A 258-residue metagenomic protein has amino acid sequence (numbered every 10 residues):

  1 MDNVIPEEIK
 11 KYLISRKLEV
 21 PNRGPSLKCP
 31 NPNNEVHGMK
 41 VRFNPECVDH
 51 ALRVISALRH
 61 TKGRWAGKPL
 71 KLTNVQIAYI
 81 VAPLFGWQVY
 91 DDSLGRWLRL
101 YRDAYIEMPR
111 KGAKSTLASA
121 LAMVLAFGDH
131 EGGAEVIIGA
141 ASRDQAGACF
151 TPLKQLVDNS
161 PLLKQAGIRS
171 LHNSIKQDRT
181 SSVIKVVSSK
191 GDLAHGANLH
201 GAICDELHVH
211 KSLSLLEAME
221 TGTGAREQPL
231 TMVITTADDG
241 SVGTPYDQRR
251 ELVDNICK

Functional and structural regions predicted by a protein language model:
D2-K258: Phosphate/NTP-binding elements of NTP-utilizing enzymes
